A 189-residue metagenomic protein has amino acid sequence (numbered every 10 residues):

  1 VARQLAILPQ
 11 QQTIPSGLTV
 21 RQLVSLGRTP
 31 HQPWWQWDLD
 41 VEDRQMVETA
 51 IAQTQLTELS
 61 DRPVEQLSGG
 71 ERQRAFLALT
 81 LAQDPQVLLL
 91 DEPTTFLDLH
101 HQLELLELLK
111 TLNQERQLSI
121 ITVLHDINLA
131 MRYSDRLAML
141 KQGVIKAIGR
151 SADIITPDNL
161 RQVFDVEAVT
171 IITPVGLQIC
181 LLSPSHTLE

Functional and structural regions predicted by a protein language model:
S25, D40-L59: Conserved ABC ATPase "signature" region
P63-L67, E71: Conserved ABC ATPase signature
D84: Conserved catalytic motifs of ABC-family nucleotide-binding domains
L88-E92: Catalytic Walker B motif of ABC-type/P-loop ATPase nucleotide-binding domains
Q102-R116: Helical segment within the ABC ATPase nucleotide-binding domain
Q142-G143, G149: Conserved ABC ATPase "signature" C-loop
R161-E189: ABC ATPase nucleotide-binding domains
